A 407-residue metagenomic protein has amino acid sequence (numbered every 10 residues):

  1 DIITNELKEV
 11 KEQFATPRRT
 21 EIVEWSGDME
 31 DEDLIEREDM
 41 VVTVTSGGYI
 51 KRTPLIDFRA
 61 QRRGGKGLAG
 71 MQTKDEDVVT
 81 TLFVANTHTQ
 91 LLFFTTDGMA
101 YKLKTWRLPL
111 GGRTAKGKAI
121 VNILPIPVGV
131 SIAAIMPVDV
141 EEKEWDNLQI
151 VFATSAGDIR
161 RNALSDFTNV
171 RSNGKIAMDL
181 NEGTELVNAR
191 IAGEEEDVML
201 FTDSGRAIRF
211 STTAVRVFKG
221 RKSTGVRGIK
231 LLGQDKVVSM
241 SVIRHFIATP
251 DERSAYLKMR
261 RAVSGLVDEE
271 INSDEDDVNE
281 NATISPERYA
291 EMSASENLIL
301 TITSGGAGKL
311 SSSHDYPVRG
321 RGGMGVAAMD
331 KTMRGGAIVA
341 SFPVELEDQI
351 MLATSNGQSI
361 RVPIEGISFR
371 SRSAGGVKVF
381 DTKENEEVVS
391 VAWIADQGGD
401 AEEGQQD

Functional and structural regions predicted by a protein language model:
D1-D407: C-terminal interaction appendages of subunits in large macromolecular complexes
